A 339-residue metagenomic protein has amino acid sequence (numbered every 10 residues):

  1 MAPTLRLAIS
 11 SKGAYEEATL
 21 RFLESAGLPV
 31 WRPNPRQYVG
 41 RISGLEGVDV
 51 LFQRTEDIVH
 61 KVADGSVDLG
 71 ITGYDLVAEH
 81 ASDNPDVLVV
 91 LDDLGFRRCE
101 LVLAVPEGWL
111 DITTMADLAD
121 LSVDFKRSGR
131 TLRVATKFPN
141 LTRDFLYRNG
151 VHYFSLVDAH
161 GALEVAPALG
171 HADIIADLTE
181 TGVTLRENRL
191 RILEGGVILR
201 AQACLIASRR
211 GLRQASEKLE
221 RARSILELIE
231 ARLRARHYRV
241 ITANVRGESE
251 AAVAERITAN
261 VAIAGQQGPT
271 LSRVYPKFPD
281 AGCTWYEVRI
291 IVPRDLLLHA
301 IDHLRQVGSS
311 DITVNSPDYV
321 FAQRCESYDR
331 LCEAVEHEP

Functional and structural regions predicted by a protein language model:
A2-F52, I71-E100, W109-A119, K126-P339: Small-molecule-sensing regulatory modules
T55: A sequence-level detector for short glycine-anchored, His/Arg-bearing signature motifs that mark catalytic or binding
I58, D68-T72: Conserved, well-structured functional cores that handle cations and Mg-NTP chemistry
G65: Active-site charged/polar residues at nucleotide-handling catalytic sites that mediate phosphoryl, nucleotidyl
L103: Periplasmic solute-binding protein
